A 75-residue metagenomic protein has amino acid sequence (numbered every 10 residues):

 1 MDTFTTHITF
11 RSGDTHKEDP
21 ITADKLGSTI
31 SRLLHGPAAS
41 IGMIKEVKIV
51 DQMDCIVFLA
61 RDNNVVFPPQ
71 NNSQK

Functional and structural regions predicted by a protein language model:
M1-D14: Short aromatic-glycine-(Arg/Gly/Cys) micro-motifs in beta-strand/loop hairpins
F4-T6, D19, K45: Hydrophobic residues positioned within well-ordered beta-strands of beta-sheet architectures
T9, E18-P20, N72: Compositionally biased, intrinsically disordered low-complexity segments enriched in polar/proline residues
T9-R11, T22, V50, R61: A structural detector for beta-sheet-dominated domains
D14-D19, C55-L59: Surface-exposed loop/edge segments in extracytoplasmic proteins
T22-K45: A short, charged, amphipathic alpha-helix used as a generic interaction element across diverse proteins
P37-K75: Short, mixed-charge low-complexity intrinsically disordered segments
